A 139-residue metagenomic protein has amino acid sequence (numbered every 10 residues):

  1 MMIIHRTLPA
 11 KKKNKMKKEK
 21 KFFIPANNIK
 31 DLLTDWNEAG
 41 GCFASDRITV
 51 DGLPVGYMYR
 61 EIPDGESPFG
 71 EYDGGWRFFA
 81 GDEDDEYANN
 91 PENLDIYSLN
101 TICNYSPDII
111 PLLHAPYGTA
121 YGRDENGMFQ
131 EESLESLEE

Functional and structural regions predicted by a protein language model:
M1-K15: N-terminal amphipathic/basic-hydrophobic helices that include classical n-h-c signal peptides and signal-anchor
K11, M16-D51, I62-E139: Acidic, proline/glycine-rich low-complexity IDRs
